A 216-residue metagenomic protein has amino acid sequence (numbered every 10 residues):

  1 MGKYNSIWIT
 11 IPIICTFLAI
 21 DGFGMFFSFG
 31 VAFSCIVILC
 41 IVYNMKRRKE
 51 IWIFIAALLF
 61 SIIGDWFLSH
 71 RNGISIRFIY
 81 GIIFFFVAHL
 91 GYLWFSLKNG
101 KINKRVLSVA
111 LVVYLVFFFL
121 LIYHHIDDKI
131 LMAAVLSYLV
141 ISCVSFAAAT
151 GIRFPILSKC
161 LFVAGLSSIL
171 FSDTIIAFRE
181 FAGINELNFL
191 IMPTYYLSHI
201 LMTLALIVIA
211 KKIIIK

Functional and structural regions predicted by a protein language model:
M1-K216: Polytopic alpha-helical membrane-helix bundles and their juxtamembrane interface segments in multi-pass membrane
